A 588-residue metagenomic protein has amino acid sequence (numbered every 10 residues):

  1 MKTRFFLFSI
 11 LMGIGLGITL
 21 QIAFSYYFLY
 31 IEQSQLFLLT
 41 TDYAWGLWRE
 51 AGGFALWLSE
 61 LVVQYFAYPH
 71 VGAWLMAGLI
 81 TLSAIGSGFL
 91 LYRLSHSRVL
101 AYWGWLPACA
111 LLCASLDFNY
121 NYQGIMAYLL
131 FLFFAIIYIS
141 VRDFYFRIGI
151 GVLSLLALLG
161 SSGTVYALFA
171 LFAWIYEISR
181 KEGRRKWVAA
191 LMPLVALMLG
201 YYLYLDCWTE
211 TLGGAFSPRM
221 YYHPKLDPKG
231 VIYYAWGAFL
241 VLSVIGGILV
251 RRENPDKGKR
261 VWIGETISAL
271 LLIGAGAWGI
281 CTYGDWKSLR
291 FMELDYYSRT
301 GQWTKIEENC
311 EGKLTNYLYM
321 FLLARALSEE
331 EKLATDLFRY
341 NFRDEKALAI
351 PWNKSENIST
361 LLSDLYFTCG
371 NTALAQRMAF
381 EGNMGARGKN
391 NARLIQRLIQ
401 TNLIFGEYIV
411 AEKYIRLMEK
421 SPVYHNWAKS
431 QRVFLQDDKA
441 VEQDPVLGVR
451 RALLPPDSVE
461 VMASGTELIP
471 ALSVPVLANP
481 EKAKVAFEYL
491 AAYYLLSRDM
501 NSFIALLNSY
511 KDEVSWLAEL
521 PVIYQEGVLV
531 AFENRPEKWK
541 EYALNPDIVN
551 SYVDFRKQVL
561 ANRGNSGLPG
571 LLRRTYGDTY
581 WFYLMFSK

Functional and structural regions predicted by a protein language model:
M1-G17, V261-L270: Start-transfer (signal-anchor) and selected internal transmembrane alpha helices of multi-pass inner/ER membrane
L11-L20, A101-D117, Y122-I136, I150-F169: Membrane-embedded helix bundles of polyisoprenyl
Y27-Y65, A110-F118, Y201-Y233: Membrane-interfacial interhelical loops
A77-S95, C109-A110, L132-I137: Transmembrane-helix motifs of polytopic, lipid-linked glycan transferases
N119-Y122, S140-E182, L197-C207: Transmembrane helices and adjacent periplasmic/lumenal helix-loop junctions of polyprenol-phosphate-dependent
Y221, D227-S268: Cytosolic-side transmembrane helix boundary signature
G258-D285: Internal/C-terminal transmembrane anchor helices
W278-M462, P475-M500, L506: Soluble catalytic regions of membrane-associated enzymes that act on cell-envelope and secretory-pathway components
